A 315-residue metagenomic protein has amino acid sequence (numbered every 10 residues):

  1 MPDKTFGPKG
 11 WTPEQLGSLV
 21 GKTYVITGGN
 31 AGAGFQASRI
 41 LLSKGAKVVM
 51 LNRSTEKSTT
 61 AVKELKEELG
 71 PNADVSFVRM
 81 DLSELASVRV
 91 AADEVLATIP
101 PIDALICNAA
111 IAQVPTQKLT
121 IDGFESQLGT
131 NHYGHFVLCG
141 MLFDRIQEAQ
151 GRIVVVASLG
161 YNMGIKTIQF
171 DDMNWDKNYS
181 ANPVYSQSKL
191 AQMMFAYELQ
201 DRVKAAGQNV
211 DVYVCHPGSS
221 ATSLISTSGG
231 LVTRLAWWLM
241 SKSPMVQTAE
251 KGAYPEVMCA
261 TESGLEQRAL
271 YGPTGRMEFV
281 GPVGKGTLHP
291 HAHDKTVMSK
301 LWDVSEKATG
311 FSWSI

Functional and structural regions predicted by a protein language model:
P2-V232, K307-I315: Rossmann-fold NAD(P)H-dependent dehydrogenase/reductase core
K4-W11, V280-H291: Short, contiguous pre-domain boundary segments
N30, K57-T60, A236, K242-T248: Extended hydrophobic/aromatic segments used for targeting, binding, or gating
M50, M80, P244, P290-H293: Pocket-edge positions in alpha/beta enzyme catalytic cores
K63, Q117, Q127, W237 (+2 more regions): Charge-rich, low-complexity amphipathic helices in intrinsically disordered tails/linkers adjacent to domains
S188, W238-K285, H293-S299, D303: C-terminal helical subdomain
R234-W237, P290: A catalytic-pocket lid/entrance helix-loop region that shapes and gates access to the active site across common
